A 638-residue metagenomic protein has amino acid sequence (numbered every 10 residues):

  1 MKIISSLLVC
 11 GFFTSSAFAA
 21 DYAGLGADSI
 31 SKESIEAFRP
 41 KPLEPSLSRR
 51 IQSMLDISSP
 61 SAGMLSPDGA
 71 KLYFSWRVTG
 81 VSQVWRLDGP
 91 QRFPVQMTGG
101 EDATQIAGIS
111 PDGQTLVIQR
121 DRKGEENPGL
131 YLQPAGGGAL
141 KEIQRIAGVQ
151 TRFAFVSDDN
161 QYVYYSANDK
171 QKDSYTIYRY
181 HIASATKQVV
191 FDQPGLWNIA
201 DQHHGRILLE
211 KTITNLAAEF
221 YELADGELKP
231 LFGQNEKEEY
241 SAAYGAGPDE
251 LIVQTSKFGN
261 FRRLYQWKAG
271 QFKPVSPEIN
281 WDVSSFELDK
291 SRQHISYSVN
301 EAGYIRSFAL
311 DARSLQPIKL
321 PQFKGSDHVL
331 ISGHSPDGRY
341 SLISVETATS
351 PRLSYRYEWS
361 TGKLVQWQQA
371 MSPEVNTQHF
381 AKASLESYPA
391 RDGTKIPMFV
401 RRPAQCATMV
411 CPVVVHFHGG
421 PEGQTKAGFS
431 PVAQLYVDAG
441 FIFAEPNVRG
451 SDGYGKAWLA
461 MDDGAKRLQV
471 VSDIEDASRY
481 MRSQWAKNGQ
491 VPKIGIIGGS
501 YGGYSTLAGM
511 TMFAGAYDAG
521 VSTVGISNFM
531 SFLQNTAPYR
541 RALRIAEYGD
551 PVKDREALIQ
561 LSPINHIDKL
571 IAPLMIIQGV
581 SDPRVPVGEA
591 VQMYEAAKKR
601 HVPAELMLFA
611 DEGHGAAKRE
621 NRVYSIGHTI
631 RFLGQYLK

Functional and structural regions predicted by a protein language model:
M1-I4, K638: Positively charged n-region of N-terminal signal peptides that target proteins for export
S5-S16: Bacterial N-terminal signal peptides
A17-D21: Signal peptide processing junction and immediate N-terminal pro/mature segment of secreted/exported proteins
Y22-G24, K32-F38, L47, I51-S61 (+9 more regions): Peripheral, non-catalytic segments that deliver or gate enzyme domains
R86, F93-P94: Glycine/alanine-rich phosphate-binding loops at beta-alpha junctions
V413, V437-N447, E605: A fold-wide structural signal in alpha/beta-hydrolase
F417-G419, Q578: The conserved beta1-alpha1 loop
V448-K638: Active-site-proximal cap/loop segments of hydrolase catalytic domains
